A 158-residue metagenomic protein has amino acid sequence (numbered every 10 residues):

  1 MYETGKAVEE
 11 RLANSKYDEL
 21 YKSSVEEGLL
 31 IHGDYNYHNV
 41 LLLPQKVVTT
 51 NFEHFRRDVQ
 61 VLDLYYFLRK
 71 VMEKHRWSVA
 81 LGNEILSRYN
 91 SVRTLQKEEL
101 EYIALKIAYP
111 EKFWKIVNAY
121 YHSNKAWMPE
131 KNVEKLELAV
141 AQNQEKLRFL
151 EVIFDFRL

Functional and structural regions predicted by a protein language model:
M1-L30: ATP-dependent phospho-/nucleotidyl transfer catalytic cores
K6, E98-E99: Conserved ATP-binding subdomain of kinase catalytic cores across diverse folds
K22-S24, H38-L64: Catalytic activation segment of kinase domains across protein kinase-like and atypical kinase folds
G28, G33-H38: Residue immediately N-terminal to the catalytic "proton-acceptor" Asp in the protein kinase catalytic loop
I31-G33, V48-T50, R69: Activation loop entry of protein kinases
V61-T94, I107-K125: Active-site activation/catalytic loop segments of kinase-like enzymes and analogous catalytic loops in related
W114-L158: ATP/Mg2+ or Mg2+-diphosphate-binding catalytic cores that bind nucleotide phosphates or diphosphates via glycine-rich
